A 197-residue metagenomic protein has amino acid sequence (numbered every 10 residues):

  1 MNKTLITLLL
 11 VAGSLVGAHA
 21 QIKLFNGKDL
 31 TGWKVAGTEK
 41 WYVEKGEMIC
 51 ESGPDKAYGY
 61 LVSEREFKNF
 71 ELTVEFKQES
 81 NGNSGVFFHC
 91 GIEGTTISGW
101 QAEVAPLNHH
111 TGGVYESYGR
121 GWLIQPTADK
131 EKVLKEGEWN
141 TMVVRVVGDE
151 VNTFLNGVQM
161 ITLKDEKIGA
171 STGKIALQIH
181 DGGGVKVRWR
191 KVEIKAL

Functional and structural regions predicted by a protein language model:
M1-L5: Positively charged n-region of N-terminal signal peptides that target proteins for export
L9-A18: Hydrophobic h-region of N-terminal signal peptides that target proteins for export in Gram-negative bacteria
H19-L197: Carbohydrate-interacting regions of secretory-pathway proteins
